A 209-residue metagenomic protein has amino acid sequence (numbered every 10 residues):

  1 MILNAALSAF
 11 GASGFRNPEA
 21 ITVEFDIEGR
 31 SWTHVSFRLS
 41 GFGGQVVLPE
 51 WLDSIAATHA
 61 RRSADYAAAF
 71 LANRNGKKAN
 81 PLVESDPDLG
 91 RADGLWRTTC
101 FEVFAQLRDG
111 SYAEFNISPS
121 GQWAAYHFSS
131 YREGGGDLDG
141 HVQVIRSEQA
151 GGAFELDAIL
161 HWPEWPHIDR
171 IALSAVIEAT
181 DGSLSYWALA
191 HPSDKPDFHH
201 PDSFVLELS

Functional and structural regions predicted by a protein language model:
M1-F15: Short, Gly/Pro- and small/polar-rich lid/capping loops
I2, D53-S63, A67-F70, A92-T99 (+2 more regions): Acidic/polar low-complexity flexible segments
A5, I21-I27, S31-Q45, E50 (+2 more regions): Short, well-ordered beta-strand segments enriched in hydrophobic/aromatic residues
F10-S13, I21-I27, G140-Q149: Beta-strand-rich interaction surfaces with strong enrichment in secreted/lumenal proteins
E28-H34, Q106-S111, Q149-G152, P163-I168: A short, structured loop/turn motif at beta-sheet edges
Q45, G76, N80-L82, R97 (+1 more regions): Soluble secreted/lumenal catalytic domains with histidine-centered metal-binding or acid-base catalytic motifs
A67, D86-H141: Extracellular/luminal beta-rich ligand-recognition and adhesion surfaces characterized by aromatic-Gly/Pro-enriched
G140-T180: Extended, acidic-biased charged interface segments
